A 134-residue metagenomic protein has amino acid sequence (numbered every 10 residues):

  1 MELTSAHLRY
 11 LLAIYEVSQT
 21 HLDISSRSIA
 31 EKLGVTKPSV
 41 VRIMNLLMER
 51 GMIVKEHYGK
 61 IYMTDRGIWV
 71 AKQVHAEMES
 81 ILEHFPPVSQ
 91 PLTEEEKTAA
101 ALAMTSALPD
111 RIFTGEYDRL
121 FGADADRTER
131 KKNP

Functional and structural regions predicted by a protein language model:
M1-V35: N-terminal helix-turn-helix DNA-binding core of bacterial DNA-binding proteins
T4, M63-T64, P109: Residue-level signal for threonine
P38-V41: Key DNA-contact positions within bacterial/archaeal DNA-binding proteins
M44-N45: Short, hydrophobic-biased segments on the C-terminal half of alpha helices that form "recognition helices"
M48-Y58: A short, conserved structural fragment
G59-E77: Basic, amphipathic "hinge/linker" alpha-helix immediately C-terminal to the N-terminal HTH DNA-binding motif
H75-R111: Arg/Lys-rich, alpha-helical DNA-contact motif
T98-P134: C-terminal regulatory/oligomerization modules of transcriptional regulators
